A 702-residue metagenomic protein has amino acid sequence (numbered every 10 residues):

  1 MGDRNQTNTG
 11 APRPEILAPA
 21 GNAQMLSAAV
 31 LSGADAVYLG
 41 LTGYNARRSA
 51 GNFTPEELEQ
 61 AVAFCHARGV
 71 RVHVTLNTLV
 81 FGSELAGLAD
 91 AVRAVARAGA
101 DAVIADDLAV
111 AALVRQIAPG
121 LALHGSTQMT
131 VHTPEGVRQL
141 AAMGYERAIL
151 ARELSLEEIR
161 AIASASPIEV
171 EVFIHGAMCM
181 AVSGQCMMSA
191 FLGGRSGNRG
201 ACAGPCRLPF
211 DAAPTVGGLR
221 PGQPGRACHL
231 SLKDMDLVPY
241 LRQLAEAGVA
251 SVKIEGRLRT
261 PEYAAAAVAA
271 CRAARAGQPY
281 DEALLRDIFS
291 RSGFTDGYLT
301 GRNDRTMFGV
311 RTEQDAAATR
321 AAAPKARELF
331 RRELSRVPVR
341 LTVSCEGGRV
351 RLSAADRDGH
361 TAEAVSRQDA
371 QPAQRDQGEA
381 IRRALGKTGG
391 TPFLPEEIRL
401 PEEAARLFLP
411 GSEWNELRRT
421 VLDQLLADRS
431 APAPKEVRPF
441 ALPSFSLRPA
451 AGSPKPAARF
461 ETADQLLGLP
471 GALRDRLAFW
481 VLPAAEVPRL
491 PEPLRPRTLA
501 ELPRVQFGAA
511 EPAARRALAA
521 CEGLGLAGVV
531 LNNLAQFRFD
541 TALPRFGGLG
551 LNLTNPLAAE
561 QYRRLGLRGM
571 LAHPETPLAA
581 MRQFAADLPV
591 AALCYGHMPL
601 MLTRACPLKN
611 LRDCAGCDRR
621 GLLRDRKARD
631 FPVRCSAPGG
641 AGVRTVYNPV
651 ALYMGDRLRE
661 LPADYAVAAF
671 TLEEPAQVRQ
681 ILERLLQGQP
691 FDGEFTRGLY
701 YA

Functional and structural regions predicted by a protein language model:
G2-S32, A36-R47, E59-V62, R68-A96 (+5 more regions): Surface-exposed amphipathic alpha-helical tracts and adjacent flexible/coil segments at the periphery of soluble enzymes
F53-L58: Glycine-rich, highly charged phosphate/nucleotide-binding loops
H132: Active-site PLP-lysine loop of aminotransferase-like
